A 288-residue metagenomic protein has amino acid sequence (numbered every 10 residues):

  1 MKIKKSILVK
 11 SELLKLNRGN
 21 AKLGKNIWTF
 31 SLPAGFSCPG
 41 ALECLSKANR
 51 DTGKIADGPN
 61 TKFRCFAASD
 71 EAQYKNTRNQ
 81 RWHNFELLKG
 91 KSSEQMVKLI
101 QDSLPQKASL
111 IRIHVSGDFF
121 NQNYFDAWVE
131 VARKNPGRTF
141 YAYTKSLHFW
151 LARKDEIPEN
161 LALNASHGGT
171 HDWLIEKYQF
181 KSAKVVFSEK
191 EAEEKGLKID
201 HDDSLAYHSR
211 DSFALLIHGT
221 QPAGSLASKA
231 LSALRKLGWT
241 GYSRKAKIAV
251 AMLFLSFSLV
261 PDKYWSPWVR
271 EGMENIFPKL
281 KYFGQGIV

Functional and structural regions predicted by a protein language model:
M1-V288: Class I S-adenosyl-L-methionine
